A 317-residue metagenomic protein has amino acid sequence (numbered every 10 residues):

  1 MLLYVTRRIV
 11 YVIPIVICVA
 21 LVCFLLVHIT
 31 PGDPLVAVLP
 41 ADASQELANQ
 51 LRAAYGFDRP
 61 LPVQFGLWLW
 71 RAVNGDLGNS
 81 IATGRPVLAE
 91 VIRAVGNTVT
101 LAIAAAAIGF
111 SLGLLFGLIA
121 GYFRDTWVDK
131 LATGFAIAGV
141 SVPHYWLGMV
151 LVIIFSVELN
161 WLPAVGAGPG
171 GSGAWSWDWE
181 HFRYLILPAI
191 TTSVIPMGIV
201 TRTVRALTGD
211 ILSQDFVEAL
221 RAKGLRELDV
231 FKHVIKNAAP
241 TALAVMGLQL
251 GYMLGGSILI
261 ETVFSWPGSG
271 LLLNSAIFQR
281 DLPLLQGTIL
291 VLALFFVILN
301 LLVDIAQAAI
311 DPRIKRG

Functional and structural regions predicted by a protein language model:
L2-Y4, V16, A89-V128, H144 (+2 more regions): Alpha-helical transmembrane segments of integral membrane proteins, especially multi-pass inner/plasma-membrane
T6-R8, L151: Hydrophobic alpha-helical segments of polytopic membrane proteins
R7, P40, A53, A82 (+6 more regions): Phosphate-coordinating loops and pocket residues in cytosolic domains that bind phosphorylated ligands
I9, L47, L51, L61-L77 (+9 more regions): Hydrophobic alpha-helical segments of integral membrane proteins, encompassing both true transmembrane helices
V12, A20, D42, I137 (+3 more regions): Residue-level recognition of pore/gate-forming positions within transmembrane alpha-helices of multi-pass
I15-G66, L159-H181: Hydrophobic alpha-helical transmembrane segments of membrane transport/permease proteins and related membrane-embedded
V22-I29, W70, G134-V165, T191-M197 (+1 more regions): Membrane-water interface segments at the C-terminal ends of transmembrane alpha-helices in multi-pass inner-membrane
D58-L114: An internal, D/E-rich "acidic patch" concept
